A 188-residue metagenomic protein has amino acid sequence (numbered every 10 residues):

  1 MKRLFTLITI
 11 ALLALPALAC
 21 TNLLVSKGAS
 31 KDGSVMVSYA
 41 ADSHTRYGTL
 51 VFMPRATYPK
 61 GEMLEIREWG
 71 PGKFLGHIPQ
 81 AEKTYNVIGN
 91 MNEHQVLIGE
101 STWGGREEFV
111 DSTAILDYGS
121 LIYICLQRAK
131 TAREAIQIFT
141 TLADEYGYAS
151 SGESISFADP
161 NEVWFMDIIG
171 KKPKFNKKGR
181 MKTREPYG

Functional and structural regions predicted by a protein language model:
K2-I10: Sec-dependent signal peptide recognition, specifically the positively charged N-region followed immediately by
L7-I8, K83, Y123: Generic detector of short alpha-helix boundary/capping microenvironments and adjacent low-complexity segments
A14-L18: N-terminal signal peptide c-region/cleavage motif recognized by signal peptidases
C20-Y118, I138-G188: A contiguous strand-loop segment
V110-S112, S120-A129: Second-shell loop/turn segments in exported
